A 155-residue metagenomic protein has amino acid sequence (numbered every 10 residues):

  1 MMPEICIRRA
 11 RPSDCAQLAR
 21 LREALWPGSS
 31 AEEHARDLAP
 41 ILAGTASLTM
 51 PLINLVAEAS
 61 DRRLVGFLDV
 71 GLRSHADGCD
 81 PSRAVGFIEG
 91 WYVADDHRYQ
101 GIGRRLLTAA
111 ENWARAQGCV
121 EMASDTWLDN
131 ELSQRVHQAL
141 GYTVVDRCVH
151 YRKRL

Functional and structural regions predicted by a protein language model:
M1-S13: Conserved N-terminal entry element of GNAT/NAT acetyltransferase domains
R20-E33, A76: Helix-loop element at the rim of GNAT/NAT acetyltransferase active sites that forms part of the acceptor-substrate
S30-A59, D69: Active-site rim helix/loop that mediates acceptor-substrate recognition in acyltransferases
V56, R63-L72, F87, Y92: Conserved beta-strand in the GNAT
S74-I88, R98, D146: A conserved beta-turn-beta hairpin within the catalytic core of GNAT-like acetyltransferases that forms part
V93, Y99-N112, R135, A139: Conserved acetyl-CoA-binding loop-helix of GNAT-fold acetyltransferases
R104, A116, L128-D146: Conserved active-site alpha-helix within GNAT-family acetyltransferase domains
A114-T126: Conserved GNAT acetyl-CoA-binding A-motif
